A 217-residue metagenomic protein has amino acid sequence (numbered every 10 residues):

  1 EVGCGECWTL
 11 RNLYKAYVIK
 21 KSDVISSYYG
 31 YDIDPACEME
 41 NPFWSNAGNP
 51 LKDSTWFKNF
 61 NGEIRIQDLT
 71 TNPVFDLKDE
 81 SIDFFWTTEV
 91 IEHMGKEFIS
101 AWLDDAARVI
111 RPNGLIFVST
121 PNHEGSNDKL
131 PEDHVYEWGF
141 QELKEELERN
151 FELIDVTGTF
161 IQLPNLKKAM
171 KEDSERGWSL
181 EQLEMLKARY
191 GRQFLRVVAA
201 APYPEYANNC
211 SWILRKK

Functional and structural regions predicted by a protein language model:
E1: Class I SAM-dependent methyltransferase core
E6-D23: Conserved SAM-binding loop of SAM-dependent methyltransferases across substrates and taxa, primarily the Class I
W8, P35-F60, I66-V74, F84-W86 (+2 more regions): S-adenosyl-L-methionine-dependent methyltransferase catalytic module, highlighting the catalytic core
S22, S27-D32: Conserved SAM-binding motif I beta-strand of class I
L77-K78: Structural alpha-helical scaffold elements that stabilize or flank donor/cofactor-binding regions in carbohydrate
V90: Hydrophobic adenine-recognition pocket in adenosine-nucleotide-binding enzymes
